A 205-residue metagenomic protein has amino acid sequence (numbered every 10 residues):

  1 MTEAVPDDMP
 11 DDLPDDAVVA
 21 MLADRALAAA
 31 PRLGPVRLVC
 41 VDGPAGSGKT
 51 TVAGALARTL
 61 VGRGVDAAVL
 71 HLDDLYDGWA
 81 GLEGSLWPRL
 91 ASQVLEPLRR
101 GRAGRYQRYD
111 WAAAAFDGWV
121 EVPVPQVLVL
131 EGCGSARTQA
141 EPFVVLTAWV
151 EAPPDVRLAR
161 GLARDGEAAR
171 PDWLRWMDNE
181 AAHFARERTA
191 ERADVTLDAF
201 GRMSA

Functional and structural regions predicted by a protein language model:
M1-V39: Extreme N-terminal, non-catalytic leader segments that precede Walker-type/kinase nucleotide-binding cores
P44: P-loop (Walker A) phosphate-binding loop of NTP-binding proteins
K49: Conserved lysine of the Walker
V52: Hydrophobic positions on the alpha1 helix immediately C-terminal to the Walker A/P-loop
R58-A68: Post-Walker A helix-loop "phosphate-sensing" segment adjacent to the P-loop in P-loop NTPases
A68, Y76-L128: Conserved nucleotide-sensing/catalytic segment adjacent to the nucleotide-binding pocket in NTP-handling enzymes
V94, D117-D165: ATP-dependent NMP and nucleoside kinases share a basic, alpha-helical "lid"
A115, W119, R137, G166-A205: Small-molecule kinase domains that catalyze NTP-dependent phosphoryl transfer to phosphate-bearing small molecules
